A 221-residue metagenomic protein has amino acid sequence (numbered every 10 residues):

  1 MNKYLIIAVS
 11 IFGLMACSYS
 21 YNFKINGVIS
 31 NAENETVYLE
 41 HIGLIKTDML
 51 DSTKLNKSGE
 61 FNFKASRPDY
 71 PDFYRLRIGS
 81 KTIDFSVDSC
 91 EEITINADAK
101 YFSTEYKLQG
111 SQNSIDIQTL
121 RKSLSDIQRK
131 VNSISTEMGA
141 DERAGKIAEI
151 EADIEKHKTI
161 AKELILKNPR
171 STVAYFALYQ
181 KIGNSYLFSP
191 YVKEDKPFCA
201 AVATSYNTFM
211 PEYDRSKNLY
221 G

Functional and structural regions predicted by a protein language model:
M1-C17: Sec-dependent bacterial lipoprotein signal peptides
C17-L164: A non-transmembrane, solvent-exposed segment enriched in polar/low-complexity residues
K146-A148, Y186-D195: Short coil/turn connectors between adjacent alpha-helices in alpha-solenoid helical repeat scaffolds
E151-K158, V192-A200: Helix-turn-helix repeat elements of alpha-solenoid scaffolds
P169-Y186: Amphipathic alpha-helical repeat scaffolds of TPR domains
P197-G221: N-proximal helix/coil linker or "cap" segments that precede and/or mark the start of modular domains
